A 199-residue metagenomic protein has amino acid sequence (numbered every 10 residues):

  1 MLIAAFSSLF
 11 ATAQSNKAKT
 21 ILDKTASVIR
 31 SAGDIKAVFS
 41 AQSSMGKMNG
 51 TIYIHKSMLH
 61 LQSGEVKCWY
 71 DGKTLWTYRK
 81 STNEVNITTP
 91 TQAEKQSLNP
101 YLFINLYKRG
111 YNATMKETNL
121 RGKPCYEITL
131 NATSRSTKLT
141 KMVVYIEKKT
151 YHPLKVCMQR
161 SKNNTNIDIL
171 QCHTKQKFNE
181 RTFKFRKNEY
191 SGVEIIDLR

Functional and structural regions predicted by a protein language model:
M1-S8: Bacterial N-terminal signal peptides
A13-D34, S40, T74-T140, D197-R199: Flexible, processing/modification-adjacent segments and terminal tails in exported/periplasmic/extracellular proteins
G33-F39, M48-I52, S57-L59: One face of beta-strands
G46, H55, Q62-G64, Y107 (+1 more regions): Residues that act as N-cap/strand-start positions at coil-to-secondary-structure junctions
T51-L98, R160-N166: An acidic-aromatic
Y111-R199: Gly/Pro-enriched, hydrophobic low-complexity segments that function as extracytoplasmic propeptides/linkers
